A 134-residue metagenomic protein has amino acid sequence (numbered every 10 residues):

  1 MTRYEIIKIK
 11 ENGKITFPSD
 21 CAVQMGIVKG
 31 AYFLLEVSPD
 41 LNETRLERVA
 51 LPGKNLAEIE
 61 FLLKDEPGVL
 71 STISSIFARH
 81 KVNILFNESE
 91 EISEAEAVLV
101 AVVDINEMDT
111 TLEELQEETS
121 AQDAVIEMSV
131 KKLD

Functional and structural regions predicted by a protein language model:
T2-I9: Short amphipathic
R3, S38-D134: A conserved regulatory-domain signal marking ACT and ACT-like small-molecule sensing domains and adjacent regulatory
K10-K29: Short beta-strand-centered segments at strand-helix junctions
G26-T44: A short beta-strand-loop micro-motif that forms or neighbors metal/cofactor- and ligand-binding patches at active-site
